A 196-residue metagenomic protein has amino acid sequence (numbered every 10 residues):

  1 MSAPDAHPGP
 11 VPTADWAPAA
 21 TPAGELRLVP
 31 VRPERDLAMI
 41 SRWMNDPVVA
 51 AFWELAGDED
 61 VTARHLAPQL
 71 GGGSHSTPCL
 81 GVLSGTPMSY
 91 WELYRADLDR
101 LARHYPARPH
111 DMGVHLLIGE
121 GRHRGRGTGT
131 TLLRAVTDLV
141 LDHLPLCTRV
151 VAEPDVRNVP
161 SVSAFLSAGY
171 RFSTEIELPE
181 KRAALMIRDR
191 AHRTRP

Functional and structural regions predicted by a protein language model:
M1-E34, T194-P196: Conserved N-terminal entry element of GNAT/NAT acetyltransferase domains
E34-S41, A63, A67: An amphipathic alpha-helix signature
R42-A56: Helix-loop element at the rim of GNAT/NAT acetyltransferase active sites that forms part of the acceptor-substrate
P68-G113, L117-G121: Acetyl-CoA-dependent GNAT
H110, L178-P196: C-terminal "cap" of GNAT-fold acetyltransferases
G125-L141, S163, S167: Conserved acetyl-CoA-binding loop-helix of GNAT-fold acetyltransferases
V150-V162, P179: Conserved beta-strand-loop-alpha-helix junction that forms the acyl-donor binding cleft
A164-I176: Conserved acetyl-CoA-binding loop of GNAT-fold acetyltransferases
